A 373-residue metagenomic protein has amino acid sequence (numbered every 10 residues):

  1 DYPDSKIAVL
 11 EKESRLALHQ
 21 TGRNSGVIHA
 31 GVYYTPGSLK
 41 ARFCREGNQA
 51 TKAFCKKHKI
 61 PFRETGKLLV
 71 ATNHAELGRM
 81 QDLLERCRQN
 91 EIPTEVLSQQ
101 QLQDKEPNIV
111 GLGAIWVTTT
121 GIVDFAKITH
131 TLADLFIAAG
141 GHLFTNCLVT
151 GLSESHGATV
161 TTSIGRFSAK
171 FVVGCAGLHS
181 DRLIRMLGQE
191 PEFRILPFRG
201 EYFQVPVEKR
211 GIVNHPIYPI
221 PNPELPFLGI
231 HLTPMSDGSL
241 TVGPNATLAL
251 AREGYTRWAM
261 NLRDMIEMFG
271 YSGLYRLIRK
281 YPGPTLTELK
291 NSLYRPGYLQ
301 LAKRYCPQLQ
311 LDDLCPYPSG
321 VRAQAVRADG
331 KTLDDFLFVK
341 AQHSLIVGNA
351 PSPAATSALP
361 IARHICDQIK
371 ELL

Functional and structural regions predicted by a protein language model:
Y2-R23: Glycine-rich FAD pyrophosphate-binding loop
P3, K56, P107, P307-Q310: Proline-centered flexible-loop/turn and helix-kink motifs
V27-Q101, G111, G229-I230, S239-T241 (+2 more regions): Dinucleotide-binding Rossmann-like beta1-alpha1 core, especially the glycine-rich loop that anchors the ADP
T35-E46, V70-M80, I115-L135, F144 (+2 more regions): Short beta-strand to alpha-helix junction loop
F62-T65, E192-F198, L309-P318: A short coil-to-beta-strand element that immediately follows conserved catalytic motifs
I115-F171, C175-R182, S357-K370: Helical element adjacent to the flavin cofactor pocket in flavoenzyme catalytic cores
L152-N261: Flavin-dependent oxidoreductases
R257-A259, R263, M268-L373: C-terminal catalytic lobe of FAD-dependent flavoproteins
